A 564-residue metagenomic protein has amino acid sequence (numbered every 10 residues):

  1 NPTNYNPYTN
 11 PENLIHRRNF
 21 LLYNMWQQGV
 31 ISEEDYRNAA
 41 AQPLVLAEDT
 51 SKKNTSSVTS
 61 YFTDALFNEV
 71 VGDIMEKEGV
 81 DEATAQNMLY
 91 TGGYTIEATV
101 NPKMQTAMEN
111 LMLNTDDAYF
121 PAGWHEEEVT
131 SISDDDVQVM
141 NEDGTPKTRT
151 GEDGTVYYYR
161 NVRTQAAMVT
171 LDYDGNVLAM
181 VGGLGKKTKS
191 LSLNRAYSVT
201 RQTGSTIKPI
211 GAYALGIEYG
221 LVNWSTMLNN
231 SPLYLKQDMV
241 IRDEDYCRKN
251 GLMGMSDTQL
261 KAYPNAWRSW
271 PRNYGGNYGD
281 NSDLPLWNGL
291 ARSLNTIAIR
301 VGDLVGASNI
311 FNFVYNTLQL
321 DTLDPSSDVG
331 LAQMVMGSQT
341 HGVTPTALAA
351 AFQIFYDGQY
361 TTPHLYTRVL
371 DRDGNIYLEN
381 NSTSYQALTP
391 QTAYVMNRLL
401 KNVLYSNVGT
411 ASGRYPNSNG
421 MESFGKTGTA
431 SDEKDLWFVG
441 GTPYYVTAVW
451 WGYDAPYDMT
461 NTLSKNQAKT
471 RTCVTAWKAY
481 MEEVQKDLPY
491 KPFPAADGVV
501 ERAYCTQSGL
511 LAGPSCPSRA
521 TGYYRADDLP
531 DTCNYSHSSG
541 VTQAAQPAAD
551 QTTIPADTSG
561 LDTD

Functional and structural regions predicted by a protein language model:
N1, N68-E76, T170-K186, I217-L221 (+10 more regions): Glycine-rich, acidic and aromatic/proline-enriched surface loops and short helix-turn segments that act as binding
N1-T106, N110, L178, L320-D321 (+1 more regions): Non-catalytic, structured segments within soluble enzyme domains
P2-E12, L21-L22, W26, E48-S56 (+10 more regions): Second-shell loop/turn segments in exported
N13-W26, N38, S57, Y61 (+16 more regions): Extracytoplasmic/secreted proteins, especially bacterial periplasmic and envelope-associated proteins
K52-T55, L221-I310, L331, R372-N402: Conserved catalytic neighborhood of penicillin-recognizing serine enzymes
A98-T170, V177-G182, K186-Q202, I207 (+2 more regions): A penicillin-recognizing enzyme superfamily signal
E126-Y158, Q237-D280, D324, D458-A468: Surface-exposed intrinsically disordered loops and tails
F311, N316-P345: Primarily short, surface-exposed interaction patches in extracytoplasmic proteins
